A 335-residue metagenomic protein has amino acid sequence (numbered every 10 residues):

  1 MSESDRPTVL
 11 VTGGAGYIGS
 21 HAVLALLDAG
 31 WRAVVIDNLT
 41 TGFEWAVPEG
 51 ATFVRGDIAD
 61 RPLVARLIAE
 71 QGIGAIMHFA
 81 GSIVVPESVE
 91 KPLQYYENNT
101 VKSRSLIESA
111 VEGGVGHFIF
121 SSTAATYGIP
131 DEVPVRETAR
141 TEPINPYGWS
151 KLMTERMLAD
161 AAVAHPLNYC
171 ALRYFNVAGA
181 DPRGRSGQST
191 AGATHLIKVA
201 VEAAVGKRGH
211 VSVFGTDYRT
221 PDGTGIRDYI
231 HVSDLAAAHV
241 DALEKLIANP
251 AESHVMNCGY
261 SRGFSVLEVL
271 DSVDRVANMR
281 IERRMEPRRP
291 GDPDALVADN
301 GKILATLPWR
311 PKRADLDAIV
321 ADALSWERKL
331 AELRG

Functional and structural regions predicted by a protein language model:
M1-A180: N-terminal Rossmann-like NAD(P)+-binding domain of SDR-like oxidoreductases, especially those catalyzing
S20, S105-E108, L152, R156 (+5 more regions): Generic recognition of well-ordered alpha-helical segments within structured catalytic/regulatory domains
E44, F175-L196, G206-R227: Short, flexible, glycine-rich and Lys/Arg-enriched loop motifs at helix boundaries that contact anionic partners
H78-G81, G179, V201, V205 (+1 more regions): Short amphipathic alpha-helical interface segments enriched in basic and hydrophobic/aromatic residues, used as
Y96, I144-L152, S186-K198, D228-Y229: Short-chain dehydrogenase/reductase
V205-G335: C-terminal substrate-binding subdomain of Rossmann-fold SDR/epimerase-dehydratase oxidoreductases
